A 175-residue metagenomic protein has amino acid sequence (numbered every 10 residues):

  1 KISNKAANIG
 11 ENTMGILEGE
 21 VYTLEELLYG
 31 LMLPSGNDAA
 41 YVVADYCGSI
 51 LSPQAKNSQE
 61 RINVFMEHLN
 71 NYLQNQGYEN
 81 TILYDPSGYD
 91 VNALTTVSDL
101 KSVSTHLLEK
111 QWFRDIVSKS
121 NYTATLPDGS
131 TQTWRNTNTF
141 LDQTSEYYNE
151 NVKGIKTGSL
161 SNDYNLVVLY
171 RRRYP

Functional and structural regions predicted by a protein language model:
K1-G15, S118-G129: Short, glycine/proline-biased beta-turn/loop segments that scaffold the active-site neighborhood
I2-A6, S35, G77: Short, small-residue-rich loop/turn micro-motifs
S3, G30, Y84-P86: Structural motif
A7-C47, T131-G154: Conserved catalytic neighborhood of penicillin-recognizing serine enzymes
D45-P175: Penicillin-recognizing serine hydrolase domain
